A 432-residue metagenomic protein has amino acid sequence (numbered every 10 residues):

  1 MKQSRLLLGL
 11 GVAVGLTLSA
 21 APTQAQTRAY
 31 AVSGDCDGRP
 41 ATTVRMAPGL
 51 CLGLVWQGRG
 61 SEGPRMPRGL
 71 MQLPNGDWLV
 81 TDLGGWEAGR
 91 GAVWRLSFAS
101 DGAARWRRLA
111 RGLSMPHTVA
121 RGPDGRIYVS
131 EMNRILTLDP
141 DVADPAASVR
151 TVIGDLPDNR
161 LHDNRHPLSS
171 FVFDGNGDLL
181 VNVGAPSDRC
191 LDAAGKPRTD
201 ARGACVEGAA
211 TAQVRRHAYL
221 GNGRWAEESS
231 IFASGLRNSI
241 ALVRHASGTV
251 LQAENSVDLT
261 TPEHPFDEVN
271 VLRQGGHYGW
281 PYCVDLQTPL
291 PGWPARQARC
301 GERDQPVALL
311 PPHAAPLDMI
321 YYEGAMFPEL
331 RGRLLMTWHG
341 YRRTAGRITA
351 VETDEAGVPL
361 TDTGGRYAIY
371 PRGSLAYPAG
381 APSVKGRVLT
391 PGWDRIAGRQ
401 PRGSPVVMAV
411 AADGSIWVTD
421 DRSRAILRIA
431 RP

Functional and structural regions predicted by a protein language model:
Q26-P48, L168, A185-V388, R399 (+2 more regions): Beta-propeller domain segments
A31-D37, G53-E87, A314-Y321: Beta-strand-rich domains and repeat architectures in extracellular enzymes and scaffolds, especially beta-propellers
C51, G63-M66, G89, R105 (+9 more regions): Beta-rich catalytic cores
W56-E62, R108-S114, I153-D163, S230-G235 (+3 more regions): Surface loop/turn motifs at the tips and blade-to-blade linkers of beta-strand repeat domains
Q72-G76, R121-D124, F173-N176, V243-S247 (+2 more regions): Residue-level detector of Asp-centered blade-edge/turn motifs that repeat once per structural unit in beta-propeller
D77-T81, R126-V129, D178-N182, T249-A253 (+3 more regions): Conserved beta-propeller blade signature
A110-R111, M115-P116, A120, M132-F173: Asp-box/WD-like beta-propeller blade repeats and closely related beta-sheet repeat scaffolds
V407-P432: Blade-level signature of beta-propeller repeat domains, shared across WD40, Kelch, NHL, RCC1 and BNR/Asp-box propellers
